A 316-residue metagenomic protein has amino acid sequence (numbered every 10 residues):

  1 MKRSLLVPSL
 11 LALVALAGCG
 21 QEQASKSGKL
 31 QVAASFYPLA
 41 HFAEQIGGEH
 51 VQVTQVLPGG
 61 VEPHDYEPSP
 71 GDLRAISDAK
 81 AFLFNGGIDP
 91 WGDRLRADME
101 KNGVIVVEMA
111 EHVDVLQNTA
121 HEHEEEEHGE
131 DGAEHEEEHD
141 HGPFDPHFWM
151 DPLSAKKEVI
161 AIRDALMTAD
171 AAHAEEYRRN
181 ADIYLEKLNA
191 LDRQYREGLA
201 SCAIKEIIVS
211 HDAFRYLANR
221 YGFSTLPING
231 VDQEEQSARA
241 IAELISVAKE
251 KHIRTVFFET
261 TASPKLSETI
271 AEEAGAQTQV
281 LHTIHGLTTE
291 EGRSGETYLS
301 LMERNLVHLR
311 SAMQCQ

Functional and structural regions predicted by a protein language model:
M1-V7: Bacterial N-terminal signal peptides that target proteins for export
V7-P8, A133: Intrinsically disordered, low-complexity segments enriched in polar/charged small residues
P8-A15: Bacterial N-terminal signal peptides
G18-Q316: Extracytoplasmic metal-acquisition and chelation regions
